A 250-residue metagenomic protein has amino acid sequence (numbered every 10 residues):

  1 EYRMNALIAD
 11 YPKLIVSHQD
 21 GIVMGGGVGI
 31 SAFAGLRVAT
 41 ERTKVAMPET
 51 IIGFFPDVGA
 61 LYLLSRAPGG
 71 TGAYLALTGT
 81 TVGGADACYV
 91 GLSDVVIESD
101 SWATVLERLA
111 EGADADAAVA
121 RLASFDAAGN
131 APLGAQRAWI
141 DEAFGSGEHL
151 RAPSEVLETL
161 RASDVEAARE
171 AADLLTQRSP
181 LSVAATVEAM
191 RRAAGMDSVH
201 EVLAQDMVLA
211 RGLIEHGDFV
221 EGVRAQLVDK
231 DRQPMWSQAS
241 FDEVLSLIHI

Functional and structural regions predicted by a protein language model:
I8-I52, Y74-G84: Glycine-rich beta-to-alpha active-site loop
S31, A87, D94, T186 (+1 more regions): Terminal peptide-recognition signature
A34-D57, G91-L106: Gly/Pro- and small hydrophobic-enriched strand-loop and loop-to-helix capping segments that sit at the rims
G59-Y62, R66-D114: Contiguous mid-protein beta-loop-alpha structural module that forms a pocket-lining wall or clamp of enzyme active
L92-R178: Amphipathic alpha-helical blocks and their helix-capping loop/short-beta junctions
A171-V208, I214, D218: Substrate-recognition/cap regions that form aromatic- and gly/pro-loop-enriched pockets for small-molecule ligands
D229-P234: N-terminal, charged low-complexity regulatory/assembly segments
I248-I250: Conserved small/polar residues in nucleotide/adenosyl-binding loops
